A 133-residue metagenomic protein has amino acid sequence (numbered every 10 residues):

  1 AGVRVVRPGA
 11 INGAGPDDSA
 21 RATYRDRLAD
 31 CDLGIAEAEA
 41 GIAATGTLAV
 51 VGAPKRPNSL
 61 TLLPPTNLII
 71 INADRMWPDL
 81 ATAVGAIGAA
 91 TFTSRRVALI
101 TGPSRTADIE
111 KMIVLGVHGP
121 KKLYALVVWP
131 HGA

Functional and structural regions predicted by a protein language model:
A1-A133: The feature marks the mature, well-folded catalytic cores of soluble enzymes
